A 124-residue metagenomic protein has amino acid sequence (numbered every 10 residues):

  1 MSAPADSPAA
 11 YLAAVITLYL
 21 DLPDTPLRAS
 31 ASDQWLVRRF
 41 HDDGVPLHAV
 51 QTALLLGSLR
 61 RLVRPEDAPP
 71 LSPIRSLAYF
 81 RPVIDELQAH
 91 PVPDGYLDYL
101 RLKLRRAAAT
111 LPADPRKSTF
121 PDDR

Functional and structural regions predicted by a protein language model:
S2-R124: Intrinsically disordered, low-complexity, basic-enriched segments
